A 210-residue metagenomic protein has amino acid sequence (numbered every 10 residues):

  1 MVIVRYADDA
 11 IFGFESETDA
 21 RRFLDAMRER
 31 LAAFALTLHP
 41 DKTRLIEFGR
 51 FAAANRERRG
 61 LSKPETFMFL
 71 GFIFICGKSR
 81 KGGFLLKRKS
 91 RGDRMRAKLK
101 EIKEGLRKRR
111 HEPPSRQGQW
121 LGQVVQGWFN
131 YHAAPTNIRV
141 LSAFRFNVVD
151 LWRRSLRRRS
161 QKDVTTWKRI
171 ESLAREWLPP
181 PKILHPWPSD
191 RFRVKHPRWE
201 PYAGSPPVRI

Functional and structural regions predicted by a protein language model:
M1-I210: Non-catalytic terminal/accessory segments
